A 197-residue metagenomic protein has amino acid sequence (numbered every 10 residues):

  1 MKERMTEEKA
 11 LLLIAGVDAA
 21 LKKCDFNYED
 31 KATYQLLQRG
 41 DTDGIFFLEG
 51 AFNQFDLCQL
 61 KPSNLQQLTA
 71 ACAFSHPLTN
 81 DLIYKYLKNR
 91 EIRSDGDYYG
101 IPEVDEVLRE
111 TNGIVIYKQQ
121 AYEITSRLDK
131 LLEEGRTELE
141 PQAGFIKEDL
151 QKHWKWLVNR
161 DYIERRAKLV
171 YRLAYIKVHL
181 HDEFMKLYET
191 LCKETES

Functional and structural regions predicted by a protein language model:
M1-S197: Mg2+-dependent phosphoryl-transfer active-site scaffold
